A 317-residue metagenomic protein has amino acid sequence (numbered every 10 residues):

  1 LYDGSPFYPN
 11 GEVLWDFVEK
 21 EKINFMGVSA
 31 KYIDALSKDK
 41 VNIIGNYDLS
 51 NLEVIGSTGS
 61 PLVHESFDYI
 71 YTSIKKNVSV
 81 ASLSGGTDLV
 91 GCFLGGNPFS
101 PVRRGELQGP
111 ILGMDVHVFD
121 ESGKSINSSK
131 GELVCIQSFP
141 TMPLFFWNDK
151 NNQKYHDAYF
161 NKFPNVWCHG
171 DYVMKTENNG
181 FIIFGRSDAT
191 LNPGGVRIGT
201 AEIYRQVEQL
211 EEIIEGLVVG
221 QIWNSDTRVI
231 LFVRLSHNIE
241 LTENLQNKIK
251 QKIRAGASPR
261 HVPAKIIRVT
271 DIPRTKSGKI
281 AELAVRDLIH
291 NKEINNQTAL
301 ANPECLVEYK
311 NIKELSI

Functional and structural regions predicted by a protein language model:
L1-N24, D39: Conserved AMP-binding/adenylation subdomain of ANL enzymes
Y2, A81, I266-V269: General small-molecule cofactor/ligand-binding pocket signal
E19, M26, F139, L144 (+7 more regions): AMP-binding/adenylate-forming catalytic core of the ANL superfamily
I23-V28, S37-V102: Gly/Ser/Thr-rich phosphate-binding loop
R104-P110, K162-N165: Short Gly/Pro-enriched turn/cap motifs at secondary-structure boundaries
P110-I111, K124-F160, I198, E293-I294: Conserved ATP/PPi-binding loop(s) of AMP-dependent carboxylate-activating enzymes
D115-E121, D171, V269-T275: Active-site and channel-lining beta-strand-loop segments that bind or position nucleotide-derived/phosphorylated
L288-I317: Acidic/polar alpha-helix N-cap and adjacent early helical turns within long charge-rich amphipathic helices/linkers
